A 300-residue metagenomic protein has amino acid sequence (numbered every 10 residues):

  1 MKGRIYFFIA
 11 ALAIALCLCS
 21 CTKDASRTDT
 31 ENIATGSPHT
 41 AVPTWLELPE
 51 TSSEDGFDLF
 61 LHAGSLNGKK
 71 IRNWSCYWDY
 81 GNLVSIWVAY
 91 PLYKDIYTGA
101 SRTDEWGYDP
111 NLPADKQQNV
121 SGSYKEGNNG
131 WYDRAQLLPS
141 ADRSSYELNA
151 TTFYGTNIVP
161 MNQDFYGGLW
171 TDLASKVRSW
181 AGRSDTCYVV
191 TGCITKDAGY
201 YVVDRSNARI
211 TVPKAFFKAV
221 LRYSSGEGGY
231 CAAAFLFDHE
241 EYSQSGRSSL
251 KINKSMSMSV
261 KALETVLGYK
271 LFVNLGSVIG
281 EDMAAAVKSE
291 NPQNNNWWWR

Functional and structural regions predicted by a protein language model:
M1-S20: Sec-dependent bacterial lipoprotein signal peptides
C21-R300: Domain-level detector for secreted/extracellular nuclease and nuclease-toxin modules, and for the ENPP-like C-terminal
